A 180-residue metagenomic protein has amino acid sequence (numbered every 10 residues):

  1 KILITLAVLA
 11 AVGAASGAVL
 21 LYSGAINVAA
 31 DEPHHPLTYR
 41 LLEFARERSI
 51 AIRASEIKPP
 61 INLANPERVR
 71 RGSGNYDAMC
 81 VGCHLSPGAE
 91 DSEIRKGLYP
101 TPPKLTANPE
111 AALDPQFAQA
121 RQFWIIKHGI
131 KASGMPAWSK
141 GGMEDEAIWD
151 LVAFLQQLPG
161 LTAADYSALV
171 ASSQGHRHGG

Functional and structural regions predicted by a protein language model:
K1-R70, E93-R95, D114-Q119, S139-F154 (+1 more regions): Periplasmic c-type cytochrome electron-transfer domains
V69, S73, L85-W124, A137-K140: Gly/Gly-Pro-rich "capping" loops immediately C-terminal to redox-active cysteine motifs in periplasmic/lumenal
G72, Y76-P87, L151-L155: The canonical Cys-X-X-Cys-His
G88, K131, G160-A163: Generic structural signal for secondary-structure transition and capping sites
P103, I125-L158: Axial heme c-ligation environment in periplasmic c-type cytochrome domains
A163-Q174: Short, flexible loop/turn segments with low-complexity composition
